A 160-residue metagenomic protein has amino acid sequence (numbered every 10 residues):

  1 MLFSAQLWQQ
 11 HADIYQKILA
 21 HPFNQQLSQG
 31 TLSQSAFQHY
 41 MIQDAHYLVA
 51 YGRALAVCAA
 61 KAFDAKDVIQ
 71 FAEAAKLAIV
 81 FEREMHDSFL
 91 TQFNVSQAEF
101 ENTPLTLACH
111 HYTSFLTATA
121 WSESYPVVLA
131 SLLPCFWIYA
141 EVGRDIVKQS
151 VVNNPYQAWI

Functional and structural regions predicted by a protein language model:
M1-N24: Acidic, low-complexity proline/glycine-rich segments
Q6-W8, Q34, Q38-H39, Q97-A98 (+1 more regions): Short alpha-helical interface patches
A12-K17, L32-K61, F81, A130-A140: Alpha-helical bundle segments that constitute or directly flank the non-heme di-iron/ferroxidase center
A20-H21, G52, T113: Residue-level signal for cytosolic alpha-helical hairpin/rod architecture
F23-Q29, L116-A118: Short, charged/polar, low-complexity loop and linker segments that flank or interrupt alpha-helical bundles
K66-I160: Active-site-proximal alpha-helical scaffolds that flank and shape metal-associated catalytic sites
